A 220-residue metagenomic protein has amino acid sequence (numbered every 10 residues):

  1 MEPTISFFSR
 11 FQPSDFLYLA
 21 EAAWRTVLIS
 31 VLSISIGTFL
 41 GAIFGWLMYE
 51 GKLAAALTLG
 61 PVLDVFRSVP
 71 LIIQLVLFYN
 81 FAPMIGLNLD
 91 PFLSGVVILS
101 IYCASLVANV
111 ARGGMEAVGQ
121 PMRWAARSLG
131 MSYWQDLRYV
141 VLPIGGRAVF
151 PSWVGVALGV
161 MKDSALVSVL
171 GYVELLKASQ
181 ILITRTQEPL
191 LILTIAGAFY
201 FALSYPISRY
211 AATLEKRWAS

Functional and structural regions predicted by a protein language model:
M1-S220: Transmembrane alpha-helices and adjacent helix-loop boundaries
